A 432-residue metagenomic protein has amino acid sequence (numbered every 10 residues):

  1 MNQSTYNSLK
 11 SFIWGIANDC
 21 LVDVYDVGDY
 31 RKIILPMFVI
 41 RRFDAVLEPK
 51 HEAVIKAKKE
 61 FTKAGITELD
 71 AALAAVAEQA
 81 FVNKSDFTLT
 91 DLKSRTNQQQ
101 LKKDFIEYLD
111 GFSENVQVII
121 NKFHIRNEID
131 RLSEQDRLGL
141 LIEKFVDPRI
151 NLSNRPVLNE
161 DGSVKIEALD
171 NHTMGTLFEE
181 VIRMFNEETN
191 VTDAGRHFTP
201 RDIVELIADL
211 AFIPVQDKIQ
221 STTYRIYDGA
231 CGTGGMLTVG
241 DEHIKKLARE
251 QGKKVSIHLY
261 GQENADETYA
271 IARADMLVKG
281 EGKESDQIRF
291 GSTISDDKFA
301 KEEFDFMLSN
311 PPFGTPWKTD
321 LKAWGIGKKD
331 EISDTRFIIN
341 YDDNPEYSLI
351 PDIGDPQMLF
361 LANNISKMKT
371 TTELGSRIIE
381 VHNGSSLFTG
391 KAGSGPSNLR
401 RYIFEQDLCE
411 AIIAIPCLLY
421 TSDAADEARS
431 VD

Functional and structural regions predicted by a protein language model:
M1-V215, E284-T293, A414-L418: Non-catalytic, mostly N-terminal accessory regions of nucleic-acid modification and defense proteins
N18-L21, S163, E188-A194, Y224-I226 (+3 more regions): Glycine- and acidic
Y30, I34-V39, E346-L419: Conserved Class I SAM-dependent methyltransferase catalytic core
R196-S309, F313-G327, N383-S385, A392-L399 (+1 more regions): Conserved S-adenosyl-L-methionine
G314-P356, I379-G390: Mobile active-site "lid"/loop adjacent to the S-adenosyl-L-methionine
Y420-E427: Conserved small/polar residues in nucleotide/adenosyl-binding loops
A428-D432: N-terminal low-complexity segments that are often proline-rich with Ser/Thr-Pro
